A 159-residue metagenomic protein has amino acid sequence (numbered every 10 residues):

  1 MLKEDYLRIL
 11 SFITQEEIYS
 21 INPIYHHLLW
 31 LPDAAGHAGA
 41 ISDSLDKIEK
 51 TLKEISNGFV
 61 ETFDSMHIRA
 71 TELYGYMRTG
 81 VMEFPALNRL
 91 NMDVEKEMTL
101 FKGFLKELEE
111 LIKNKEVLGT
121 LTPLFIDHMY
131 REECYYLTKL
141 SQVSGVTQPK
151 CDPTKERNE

Functional and structural regions predicted by a protein language model:
M1-E159: Surface-exposed peri-terminal alpha-helical interaction modules
